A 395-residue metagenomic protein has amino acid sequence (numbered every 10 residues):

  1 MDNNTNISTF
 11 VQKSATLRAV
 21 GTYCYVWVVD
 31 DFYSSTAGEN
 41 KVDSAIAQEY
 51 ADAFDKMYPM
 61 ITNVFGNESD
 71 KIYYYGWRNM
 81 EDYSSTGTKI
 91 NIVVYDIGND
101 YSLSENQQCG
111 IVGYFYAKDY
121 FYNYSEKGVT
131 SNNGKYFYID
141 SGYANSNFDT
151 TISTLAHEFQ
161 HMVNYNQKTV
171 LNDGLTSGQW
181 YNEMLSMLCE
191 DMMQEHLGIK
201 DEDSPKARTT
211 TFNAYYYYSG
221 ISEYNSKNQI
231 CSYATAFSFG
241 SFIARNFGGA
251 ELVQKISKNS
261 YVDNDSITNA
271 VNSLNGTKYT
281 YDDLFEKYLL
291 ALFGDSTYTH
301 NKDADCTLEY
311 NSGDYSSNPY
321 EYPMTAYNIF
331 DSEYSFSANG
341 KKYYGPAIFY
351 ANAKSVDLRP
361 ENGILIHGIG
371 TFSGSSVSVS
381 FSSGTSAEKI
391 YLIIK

Functional and structural regions predicted by a protein language model:
M1-K41, A51, M60-V64, S376-S378 (+1 more regions): Zymogen propeptides/activation segments of proteases
S8, A15-L17, G113, A234-A236 (+1 more regions): Glycine-centered structural positions embedded in regular secondary structure
T22-G178, L185, H196-L197: Juxtacatalytic substrate-recognition/specificity segment
A51, Y58, T62, A156 (+3 more regions): Non-transmembrane alpha-helical segments in soluble domains of secreted/periplasmic/extracellular proteins
G76-W77, T86, E105-N132, Y136 (+5 more regions): Surface-exposed intrinsically disordered loops and tails
D149, S153-T154, T169-F242, N246 (+2 more regions): Acidic/His/Gly-enriched intrinsically disordered linker/tail segments that often contain short helix/coil "MoRF-like"
D201, E251-Q254, D282-D283, H300: Acidic/polar loop patches that form or flank catalytic/metal-binding clefts of enzymes that bind anionic ligands
V262-K395: Beta/coil-rich, acidic/histidine-enriched accessory regions frequently appended to metallopeptidases
